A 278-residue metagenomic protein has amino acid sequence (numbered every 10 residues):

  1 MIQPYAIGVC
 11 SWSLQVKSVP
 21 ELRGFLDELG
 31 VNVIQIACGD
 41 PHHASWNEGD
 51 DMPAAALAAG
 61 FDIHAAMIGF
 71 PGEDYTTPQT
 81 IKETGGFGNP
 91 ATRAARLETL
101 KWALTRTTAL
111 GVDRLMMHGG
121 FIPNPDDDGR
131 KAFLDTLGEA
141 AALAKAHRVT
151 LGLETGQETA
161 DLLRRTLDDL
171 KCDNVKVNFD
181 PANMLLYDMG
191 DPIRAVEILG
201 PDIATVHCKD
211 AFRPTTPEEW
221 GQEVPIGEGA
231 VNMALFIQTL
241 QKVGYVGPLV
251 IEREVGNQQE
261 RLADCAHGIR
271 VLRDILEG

Functional and structural regions predicted by a protein language model:
I2, R23-E28, W46-M67, W102-G111 (+4 more regions): Acidic (Asp/Glu)-rich catalytic clusters
V9, V33-I34, A66, L134-A230 (+1 more regions): Acidic/histidine-rich catalytic cores of soluble enzymes
S11-V19, A37-D51, I122-D128, G156-D161 (+4 more regions): Acidic-and-aromatic substrate-binding clefts and catalytic sites of carbohydrate-active enzymes
S18-E21, Y75-K176: Active-site acidic/histidine proton-transfer and metal-coordination neighborhood in alpha/beta enzyme cores
E21-G39: Catalytic domains of carbohydrate-active enzymes, especially glycoside hydrolases
P71-E83, P214-W220: Short, flexible, mixed-charge acidic loops at enzyme active sites
V250-E254: Short acidic/histidine-rich active-site segments
R261-G278: C-terminal helical cap(s) of enzyme catalytic domains, especially alpha/beta-barrels
